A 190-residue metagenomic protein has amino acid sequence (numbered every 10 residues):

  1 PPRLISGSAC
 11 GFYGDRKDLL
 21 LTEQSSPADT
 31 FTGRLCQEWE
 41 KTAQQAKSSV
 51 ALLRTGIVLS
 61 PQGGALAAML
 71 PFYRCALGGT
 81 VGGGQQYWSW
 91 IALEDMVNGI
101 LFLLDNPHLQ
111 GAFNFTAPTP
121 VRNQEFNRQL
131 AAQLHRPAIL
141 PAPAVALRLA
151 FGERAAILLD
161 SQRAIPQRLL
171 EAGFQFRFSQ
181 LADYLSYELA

Functional and structural regions predicted by a protein language model:
P1-D29: Conserved Rossmann-fold NAD(P)-dependent oxidoreductase catalytic core, especially the SDR/UDP-sugar
K17, S48, L59-A68, L103-F113: Glycine/proline-rich active-site loop of Rossmann-fold NAD(P)-dependent oxidoreductases
S25-T30, G56-G63, G83-L93, L104: Glycine-rich "substrate-gating" loop/helix at the edge of Rossmann-like oxidoreductase active sites
P27-L53: Active-site Tyr-X1-5-Lys
Q44, L70-G78, Q86-P120: Alpha-helical substrate-binding/gating segment
M96, I100, F115, F126 (+2 more regions): Non-catalytic, hydrophobic alpha-helical segments
N106-E153, S186: Mid/C-terminal beta-alpha module of Rossmann-like enzyme folds, strongest in SDR-family dehydrogenases/epimerases
A156-A190: C-terminal amphipathic/interface module of NAD(P)-dependent oxidoreductases and related NAD-binding regulators
